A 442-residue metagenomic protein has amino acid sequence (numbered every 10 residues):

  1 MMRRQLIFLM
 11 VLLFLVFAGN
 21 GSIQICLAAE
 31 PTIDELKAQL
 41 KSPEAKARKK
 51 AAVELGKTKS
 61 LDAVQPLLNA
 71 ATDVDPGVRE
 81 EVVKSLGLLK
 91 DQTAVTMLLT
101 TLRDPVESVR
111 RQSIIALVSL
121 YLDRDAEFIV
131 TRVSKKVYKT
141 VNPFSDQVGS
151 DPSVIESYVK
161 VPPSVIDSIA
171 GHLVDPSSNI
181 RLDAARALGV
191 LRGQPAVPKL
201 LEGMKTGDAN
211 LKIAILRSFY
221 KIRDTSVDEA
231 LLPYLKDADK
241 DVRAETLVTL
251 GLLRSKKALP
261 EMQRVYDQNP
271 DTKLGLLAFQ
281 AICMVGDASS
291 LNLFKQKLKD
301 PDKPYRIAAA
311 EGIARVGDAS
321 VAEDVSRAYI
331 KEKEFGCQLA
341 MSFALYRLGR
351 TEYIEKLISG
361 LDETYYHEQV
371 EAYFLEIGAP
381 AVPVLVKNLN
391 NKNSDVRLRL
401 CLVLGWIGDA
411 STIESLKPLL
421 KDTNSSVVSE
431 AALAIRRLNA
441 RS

Functional and structural regions predicted by a protein language model:
M1-Q5: Positively charged n-region of N-terminal signal peptides that target proteins for export
L15-I25: C-terminal segment of classical bacterial N-terminal signal peptides
A28-Q39, S60-T72, D91-R103, D123-P143 (+10 more regions): Amphipathic alpha-helical scaffolding segments comprising HEAT/armadillo-like alpha-solenoid repeats
P43-E44, V74-D75, P105-V106, P176-S177 (+8 more regions): Short inter-helical turns and helix N-cap capping residues of alpha-solenoid HEAT/ARM repeat scaffolds
E44-S85: N-terminal, post-signal-peptide region of Sec/Tat-exported proteins
L55, K59, L86, K90 (+19 more regions): Alpha-solenoid repeat junctions
